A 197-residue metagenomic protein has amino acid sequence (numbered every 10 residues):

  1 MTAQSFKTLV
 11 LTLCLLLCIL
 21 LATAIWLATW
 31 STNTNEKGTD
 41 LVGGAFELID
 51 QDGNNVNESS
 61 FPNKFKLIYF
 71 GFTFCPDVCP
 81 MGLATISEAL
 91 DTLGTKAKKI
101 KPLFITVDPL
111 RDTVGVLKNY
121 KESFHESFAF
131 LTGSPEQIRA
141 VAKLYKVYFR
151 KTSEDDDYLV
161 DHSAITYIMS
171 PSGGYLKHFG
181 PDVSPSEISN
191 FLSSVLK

Functional and structural regions predicted by a protein language model:
M1-E47, K197: N-terminal targeting signals for export/organelle localization
G43-G44, K66, S163-A164: Short loop/turn microsegments at loop-to-beta-strand junctions
D50-Q51, S170: Short, acidic, Ser/Thr-enriched surface-loop or helix-capping motifs
V56-N57, L176: Generic structural signal for well-ordered beta-strand positions
S59-G82, I86: Short active-site neighborhood of thiol/selenol oxidoreductases, capturing the structured segment around
L67-I68, P102, T166: Hydrophobic beta-strand anchors of alpha/beta hydrolase catalytic cores
L83-V141: Structural microenvironment flanking redox-active thiols in thiol-disulfide oxidoreductases
Q137-F191: Thiol/disulfide oxidoreductase modules built on the thioredoxin-like
